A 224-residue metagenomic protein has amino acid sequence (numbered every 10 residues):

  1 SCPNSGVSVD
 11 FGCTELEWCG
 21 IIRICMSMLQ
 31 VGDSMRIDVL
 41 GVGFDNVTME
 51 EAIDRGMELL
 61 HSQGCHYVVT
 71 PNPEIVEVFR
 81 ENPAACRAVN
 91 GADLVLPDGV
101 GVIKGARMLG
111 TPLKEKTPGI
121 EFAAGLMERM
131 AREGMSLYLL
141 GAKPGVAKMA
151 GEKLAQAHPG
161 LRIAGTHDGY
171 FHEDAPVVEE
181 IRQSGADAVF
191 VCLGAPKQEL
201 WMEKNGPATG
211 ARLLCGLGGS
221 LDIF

Functional and structural regions predicted by a protein language model:
P3, D10, E17, I21-Q30: Short, positively charged and aromatic/hydrophobic N-terminal segments
L29-E115, I120: N-terminal nucleotide/polyanion-binding subdomain common to many enzyme families
N72-I75, L193-Q198, S220-L221: Short glycine-rich anion-binding loops that position phosphate/pyrophosphate groups of nucleotides and phosphorylated
D93, A164, D187, R212: Conserved acidic residues
I103-S184: Conserved beta-alpha
G151, E199-A208: Short Gly/Thr/Asp-enriched flexible loops that form oxyanion-binding sites at enzyme active sites
Y170-H172, R212-F224: Short, flexible loop segments at boundaries between secondary-structure elements
G185-F190, A195, A211: Proline-aspartate-enriched helix->loop->beta-strand connector
